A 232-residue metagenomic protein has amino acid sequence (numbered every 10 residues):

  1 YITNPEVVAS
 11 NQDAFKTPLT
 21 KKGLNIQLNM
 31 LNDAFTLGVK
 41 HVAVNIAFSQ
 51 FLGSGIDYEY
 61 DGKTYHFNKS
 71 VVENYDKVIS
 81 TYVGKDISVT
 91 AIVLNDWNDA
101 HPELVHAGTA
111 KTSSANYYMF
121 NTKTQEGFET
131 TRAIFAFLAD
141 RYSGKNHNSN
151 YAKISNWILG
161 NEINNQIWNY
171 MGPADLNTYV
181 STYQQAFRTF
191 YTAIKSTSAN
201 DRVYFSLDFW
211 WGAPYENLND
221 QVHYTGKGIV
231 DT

Functional and structural regions predicted by a protein language model:
Y1-A152, N156-I158, I163-D175: N-terminal substrate-binding region of glycoside hydrolase catalytic domains
T17, T131-I134, A139-D140, N146 (+2 more regions): Noncatalytic carbohydrate-binding groove/subsite architecture in carbohydrate-active enzymes
